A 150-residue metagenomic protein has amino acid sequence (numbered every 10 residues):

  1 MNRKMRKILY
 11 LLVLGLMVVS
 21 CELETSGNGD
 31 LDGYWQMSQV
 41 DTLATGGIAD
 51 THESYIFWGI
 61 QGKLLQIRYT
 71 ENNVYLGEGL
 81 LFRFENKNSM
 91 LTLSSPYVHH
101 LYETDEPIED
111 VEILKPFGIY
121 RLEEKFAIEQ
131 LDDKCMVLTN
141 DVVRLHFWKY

Functional and structural regions predicted by a protein language model:
M1-M5: N-terminal secretory signal peptides that target proteins for export/translocation
R6-L11: Sec-dependent signal peptide recognition, specifically the positively charged N-region followed immediately by
M17-S20: C-terminal motif of bacterial Sec signal peptides marking the signal peptidase cleavage site
E22-E24: Bacterial signal peptide processing site
S26-M37: Short, low-complexity, disordered segments immediately C-terminal to signal peptides in bacterial exported proteins
D41-H52, Q61-L131: Contiguous, well-ordered beta-strand patches that form the walls/edges of small beta-barrel/beta-sandwich domains
A127-R144: Short, exposed beta-strand-loop hairpins at the edges of beta-sheets in extracellular/periplasmic proteins
F147-Y150: Short beta-strand-to-coil "C-cap" segments at the C-terminal boundary of structured domains/repeats, marking
